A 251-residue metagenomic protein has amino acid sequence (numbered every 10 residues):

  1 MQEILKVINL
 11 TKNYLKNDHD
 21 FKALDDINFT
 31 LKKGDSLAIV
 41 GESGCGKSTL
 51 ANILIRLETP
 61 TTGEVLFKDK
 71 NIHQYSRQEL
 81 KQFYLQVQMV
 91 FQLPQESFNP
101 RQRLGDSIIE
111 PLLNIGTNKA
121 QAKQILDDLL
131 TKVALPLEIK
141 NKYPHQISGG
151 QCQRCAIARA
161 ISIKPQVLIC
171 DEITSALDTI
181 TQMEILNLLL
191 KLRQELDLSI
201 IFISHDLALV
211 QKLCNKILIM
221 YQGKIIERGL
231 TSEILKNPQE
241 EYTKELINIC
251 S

Functional and structural regions predicted by a protein language model:
I55: Helix-to-loop junction immediately C-terminal to a conserved catalytic motif
G63-N71, F83: Conserved ABC transporter NBD signature motif
A120-E138, I247: Conserved ABC ATPase "signature" region
Y143-I147, Q151: Conserved ABC ATPase signature
V210-K212: A short, surface-exposed alpha-helical micro-motif characterized by mixed small hydrophobic and charged/polar residues
R228-G229: ABC ATPase "signature
